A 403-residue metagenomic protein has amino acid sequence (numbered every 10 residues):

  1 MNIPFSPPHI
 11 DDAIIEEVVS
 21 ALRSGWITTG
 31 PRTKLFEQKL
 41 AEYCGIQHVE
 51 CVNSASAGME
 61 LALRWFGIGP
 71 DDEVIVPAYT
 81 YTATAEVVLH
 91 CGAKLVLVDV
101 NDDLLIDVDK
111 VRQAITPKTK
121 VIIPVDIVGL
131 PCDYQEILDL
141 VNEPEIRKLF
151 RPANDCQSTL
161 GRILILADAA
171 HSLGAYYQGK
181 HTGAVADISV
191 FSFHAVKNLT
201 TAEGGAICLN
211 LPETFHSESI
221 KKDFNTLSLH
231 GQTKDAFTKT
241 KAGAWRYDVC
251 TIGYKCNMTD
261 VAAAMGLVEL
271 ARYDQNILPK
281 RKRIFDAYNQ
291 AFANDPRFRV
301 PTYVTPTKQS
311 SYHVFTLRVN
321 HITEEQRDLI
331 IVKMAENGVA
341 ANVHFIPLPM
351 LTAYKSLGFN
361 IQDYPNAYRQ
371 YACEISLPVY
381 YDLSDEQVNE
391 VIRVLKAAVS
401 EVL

Functional and structural regions predicted by a protein language model:
M1-I27, P31, D248-C250, P378: N-terminal "arm"/small-domain region of PLP-dependent enzymes with the aminotransferase-like
W26-E73, V87-C91, L97, I146-L149: Phosphate-binding glycine-rich loop
K34-Q38, I46-Q47, V121-V125, L130-L138 (+3 more regions): PLP-dependent aminotransferase class I/II
E50, I75, V96, L164-L166 (+3 more regions): Structural detector of well-ordered beta-strand residues that form the stable sheet scaffold of enzyme domains
R64, I68-A169, Y176: PLP-dependent aminotransferase-like
E86-V88, H181, V261: Hydrophobic/aromatic ligand-binding patch that stacks against planar heteroaromatic rings of cofactors or nucleotides
C156-T200, W245-C250, R299: Conserved active-site segment immediately N-terminal to the catalytic lysine that forms the internal aldimine
F191-S192, G205-T214, L267: Short beta-strand-to-turn element immediately C-terminal to the catalytic PLP-Schiff-base lysine in fold type I
